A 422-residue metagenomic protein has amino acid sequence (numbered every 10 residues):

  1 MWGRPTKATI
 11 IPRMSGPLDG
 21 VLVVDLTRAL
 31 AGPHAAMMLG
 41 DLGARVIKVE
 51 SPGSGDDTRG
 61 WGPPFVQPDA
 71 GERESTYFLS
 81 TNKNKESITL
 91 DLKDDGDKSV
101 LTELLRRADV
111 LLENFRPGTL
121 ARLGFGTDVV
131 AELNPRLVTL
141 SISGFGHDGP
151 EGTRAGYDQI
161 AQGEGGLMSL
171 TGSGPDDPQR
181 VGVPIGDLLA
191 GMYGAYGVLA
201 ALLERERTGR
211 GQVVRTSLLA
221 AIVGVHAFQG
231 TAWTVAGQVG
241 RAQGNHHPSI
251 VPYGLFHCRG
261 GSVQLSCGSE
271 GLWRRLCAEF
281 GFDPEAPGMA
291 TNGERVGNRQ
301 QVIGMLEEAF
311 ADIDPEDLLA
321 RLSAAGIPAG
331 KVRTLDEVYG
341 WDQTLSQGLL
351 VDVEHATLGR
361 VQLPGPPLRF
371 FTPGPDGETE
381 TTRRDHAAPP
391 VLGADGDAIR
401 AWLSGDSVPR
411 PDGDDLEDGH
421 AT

Functional and structural regions predicted by a protein language model:
W2, T6-R207, M305, E316 (+3 more regions): N-terminal helix-loop segment corresponding to the beta1-alpha1 unit of nucleotide/adenylate-binding folds
G53, G144-G146, L218-V223, G260-S262 (+3 more regions): Glycine-rich beta-alpha junction loops
R59-F65, W233-G240, F280, W341-H355: Short, surface-exposed loop/helix-turn segments at secondary-structure junctions that function as lids/hinges flanking
D69-A70, F78, Q243-P248, Y253-G254 (+2 more regions): Short Gly/Pro-enriched turn/cap motifs at secondary-structure boundaries
H147, P175-V183, E206-I222, R241-P248: Conserved Rossmann-fold dehydrogenase catalytic segment
G191-G211, G224-G237, C277-E285: Oxidoreductase and adenylate-handling cofactor-binding alpha/beta cores
H246, V251-A325, A329, D418-G419: Aromatic-enriched alpha-helical interface/lid elements that frame and gate functional surfaces
A324-T382: A glycine-rich dinucleotide-binding beta-alpha-beta segment and adjacent secondary-structure elements that constitute
